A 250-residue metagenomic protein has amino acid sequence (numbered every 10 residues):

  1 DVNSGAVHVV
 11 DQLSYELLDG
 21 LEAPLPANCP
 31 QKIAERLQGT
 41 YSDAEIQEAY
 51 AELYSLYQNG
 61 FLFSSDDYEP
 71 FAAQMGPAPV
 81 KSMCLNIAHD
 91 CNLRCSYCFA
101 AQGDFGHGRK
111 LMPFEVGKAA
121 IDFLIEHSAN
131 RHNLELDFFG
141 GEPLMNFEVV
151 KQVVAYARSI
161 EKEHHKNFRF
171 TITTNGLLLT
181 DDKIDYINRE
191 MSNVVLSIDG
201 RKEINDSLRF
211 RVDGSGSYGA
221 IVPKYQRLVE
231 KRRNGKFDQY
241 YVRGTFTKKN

Functional and structural regions predicted by a protein language model:
N3-Q12, R109-F114: Basic, short loop/linker segments at the boundary and entry of helix-turn-helix/winged-helix-like folds
A6-C84: Long, charge-rich, low-complexity alpha-helical segments
E16, E69, A101-G106, E203: A short, flexible beta-alpha/helix-coil linker loop
Y41-S42, F105-K110, F210-V212: Short, polar/flexible loop-turn hinges at active-site or ligand-entry regions and domain interfaces
P77-A78, S82-E115: Canonical Radical SAM [4Fe-4S] cluster-binding loop centered on the CxxxCxxC motif and its immediate flanking residues
G117, I121-D137, N146-N250: Radical SAM/AdoMet-radical enzyme domain recognition
G140-G141: Short acidic donor-binding/metal-coordinating loop in glycosyltransferase active sites
